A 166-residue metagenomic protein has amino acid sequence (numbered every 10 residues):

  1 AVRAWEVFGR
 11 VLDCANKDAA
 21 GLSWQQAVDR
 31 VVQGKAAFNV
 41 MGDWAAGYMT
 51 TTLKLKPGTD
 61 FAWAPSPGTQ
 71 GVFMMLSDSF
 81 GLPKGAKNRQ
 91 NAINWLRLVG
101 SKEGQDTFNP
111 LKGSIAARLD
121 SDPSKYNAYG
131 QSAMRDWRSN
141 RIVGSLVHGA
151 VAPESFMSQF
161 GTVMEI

Functional and structural regions predicted by a protein language model:
A1, Q159-I166: Short, intrinsically disordered, charge-balanced linker/junction segments flanking boundaries in proteins
A1-G21: Glycine-centered hinge/linker elements that transmit conformational signals in sensory and ligand-binding systems
V7, D29-R30, Y48: Well-formed, non-transmembrane alpha-helical positions, independent of function
D18-Q33: Short helix-initiation/N-cap motifs at beta->coil->alpha
A27, G34-K35, T59, L76-D78: Residues that flank catalytic or metal-binding motifs in active/ligand-binding sites
A37-G42: Paired acidic/hydrophobic, glycine-rich loop segments that form the ligand-binding mouth/hinge of periplasmic-binding
W44-P57, T69-T162: C-terminal lobe and pocket-closing loops of periplasmic/extracytoplasmic Venus-flytrap solute-binding proteins
P65-P67: Residues at the C-termini of beta-strands that transition into short coil/loop
